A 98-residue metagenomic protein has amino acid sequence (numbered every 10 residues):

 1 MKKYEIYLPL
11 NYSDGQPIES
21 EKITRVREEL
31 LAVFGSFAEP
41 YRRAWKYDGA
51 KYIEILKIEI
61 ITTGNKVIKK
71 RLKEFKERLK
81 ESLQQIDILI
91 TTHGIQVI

Functional and structural regions predicted by a protein language model:
M1-I98: Positively charged, small/polar-rich N-terminal and surface patches that mediate targeting and assembly and bind
